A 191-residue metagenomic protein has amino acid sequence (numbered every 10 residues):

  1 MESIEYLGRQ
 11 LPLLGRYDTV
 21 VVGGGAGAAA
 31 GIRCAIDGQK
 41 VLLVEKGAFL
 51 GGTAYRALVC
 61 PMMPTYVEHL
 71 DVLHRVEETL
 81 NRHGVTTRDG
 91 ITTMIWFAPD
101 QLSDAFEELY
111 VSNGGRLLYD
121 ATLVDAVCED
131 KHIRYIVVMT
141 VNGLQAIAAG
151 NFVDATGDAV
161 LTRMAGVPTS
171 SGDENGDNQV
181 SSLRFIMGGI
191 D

Functional and structural regions predicted by a protein language model:
Y6-G8, P12-L14, R33, Q39-K40 (+2 more regions): Conserved N-terminal/central alpha/beta ligand/cofactor-binding core
L11-G25: Beta1/beta-strand and adjacent pyrophosphate-binding region of the FAD-binding site in flavoprotein oxidoreductases
G15-Y17, N142-N151: Core beta-strand elements of the Rossmann-like FAD/NAD(P) dinucleotide-binding domain in flavoenzyme oxidoreductases
G23, M139, A149-N151, A155-T156 (+1 more regions): Short, well-ordered coil/turn residues at beta-beta hairpins and beta-strand->alpha-helix junctions within
A26-G27, L50: Hydrophobic/small residue at the entry helix of a nucleotide-binding pocket
V127-A146: Conserved beta-strand-loop-beta-strand element in the redox core of flavoprotein oxidoreductases
D154-D191: Glycine-rich loop(s) and the adjacent beta-strand/alpha-helix scaffold that form part
